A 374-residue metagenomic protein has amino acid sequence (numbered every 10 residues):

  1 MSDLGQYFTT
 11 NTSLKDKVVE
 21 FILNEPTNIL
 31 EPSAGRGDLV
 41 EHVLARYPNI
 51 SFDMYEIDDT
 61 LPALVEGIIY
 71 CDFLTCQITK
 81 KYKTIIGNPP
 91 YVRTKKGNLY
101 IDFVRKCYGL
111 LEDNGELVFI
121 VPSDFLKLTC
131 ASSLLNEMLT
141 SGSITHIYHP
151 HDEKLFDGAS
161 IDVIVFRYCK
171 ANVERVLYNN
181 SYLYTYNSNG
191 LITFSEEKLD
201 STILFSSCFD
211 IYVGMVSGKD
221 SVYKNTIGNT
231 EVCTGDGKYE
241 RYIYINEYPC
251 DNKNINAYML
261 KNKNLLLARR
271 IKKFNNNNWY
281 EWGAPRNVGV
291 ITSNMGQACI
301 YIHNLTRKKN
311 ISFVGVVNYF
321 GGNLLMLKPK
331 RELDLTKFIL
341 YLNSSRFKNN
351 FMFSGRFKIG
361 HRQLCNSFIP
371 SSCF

Functional and structural regions predicted by a protein language model:
M1-F21, P26-L64, Y70-G218: Signature of N6-adenine DNA methyltransferases within the class I
F21, E25, I164-Y301, R307-K308 (+2 more regions): C-terminal substrate-recognition regions of SAM-dependent nucleic acid methyltransferases
I86, Y301-I302: Structural motif
E112-D113, N294-Q297, F320-G321: Short, well-ordered loop/turn elements at secondary-structure boundaries
I144, I311-S312: Generic structural motif
M259, N323-L324: Glycine- and aromatic-enriched periplasmic loops at the membrane-periplasm interface of multi-pass inner-membrane
S312-G322: Substrate-recognition/cap regions that form aromatic- and gly/pro-loop-enriched pockets for small-molecule ligands
L327: C-terminal substrate/ligand-recognition segments
